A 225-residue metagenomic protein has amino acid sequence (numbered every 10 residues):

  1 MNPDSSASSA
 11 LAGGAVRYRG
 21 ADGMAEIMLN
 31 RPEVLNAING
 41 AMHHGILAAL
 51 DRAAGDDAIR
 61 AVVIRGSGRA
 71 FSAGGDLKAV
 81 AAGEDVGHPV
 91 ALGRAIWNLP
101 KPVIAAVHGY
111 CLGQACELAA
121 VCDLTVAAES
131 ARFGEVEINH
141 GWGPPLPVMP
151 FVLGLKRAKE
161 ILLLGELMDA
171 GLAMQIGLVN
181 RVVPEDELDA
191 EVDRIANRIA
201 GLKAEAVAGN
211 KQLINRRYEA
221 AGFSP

Functional and structural regions predicted by a protein language model:
M1-S67: Conserved CoA-thioester-binding segment of acyl-CoA-metabolizing enzymes
N2-N30, L167-A200, A208-A220: Amphipathic alpha-helical segments at domain termini/boundaries
A15, A58, G66-N98, C111 (+1 more regions): Glycine- (often His-adjacent) and acidic-residue-rich active-site loop that binds/positions the CoA thioester
I27, R31, G45-I46, I64 (+5 more regions): Terminal peptide-recognition signature
I38-N39, G75, E84, E137 (+2 more regions): Short, flexible helix/strand-to-coil boundary loops that buttress conserved ligand/catalytic motifs in alpha/beta
M42-I46, H88, L188: Hydrophobic alpha-helical membrane-association signature
P89-G93, L146, A196, I214 (+1 more regions): Hydrophobic alpha-helical core bundles mediating ligand binding, dimerization, or RNAP-core interactions
A95-E205: Crotonase-fold acyl-CoA enzyme core
